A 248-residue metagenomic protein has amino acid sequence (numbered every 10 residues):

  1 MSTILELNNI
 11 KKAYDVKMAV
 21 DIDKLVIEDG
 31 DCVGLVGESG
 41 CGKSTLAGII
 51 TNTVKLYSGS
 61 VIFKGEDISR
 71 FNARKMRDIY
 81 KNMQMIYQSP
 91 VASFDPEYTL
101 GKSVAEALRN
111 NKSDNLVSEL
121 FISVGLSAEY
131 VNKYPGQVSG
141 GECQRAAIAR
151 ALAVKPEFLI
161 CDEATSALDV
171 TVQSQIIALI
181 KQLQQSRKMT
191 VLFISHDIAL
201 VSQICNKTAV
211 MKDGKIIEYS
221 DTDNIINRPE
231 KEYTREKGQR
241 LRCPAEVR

Functional and structural regions predicted by a protein language model:
V36-E38: The feature captures the beta-strand-to-loop junction immediately N-terminal to the Walker
T51: Helix-to-loop junction immediately C-terminal to a conserved catalytic motif
G59-D67, I79: Conserved ABC transporter NBD signature motif
D114-E129, G238: Conserved ABC ATPase "signature" region
A153-E157: A short, proline-enriched helix->beta-strand linker immediately N-terminal to the Walker B motif in ABC-type P-loop
Y219-S220: ABC ATPase "signature
